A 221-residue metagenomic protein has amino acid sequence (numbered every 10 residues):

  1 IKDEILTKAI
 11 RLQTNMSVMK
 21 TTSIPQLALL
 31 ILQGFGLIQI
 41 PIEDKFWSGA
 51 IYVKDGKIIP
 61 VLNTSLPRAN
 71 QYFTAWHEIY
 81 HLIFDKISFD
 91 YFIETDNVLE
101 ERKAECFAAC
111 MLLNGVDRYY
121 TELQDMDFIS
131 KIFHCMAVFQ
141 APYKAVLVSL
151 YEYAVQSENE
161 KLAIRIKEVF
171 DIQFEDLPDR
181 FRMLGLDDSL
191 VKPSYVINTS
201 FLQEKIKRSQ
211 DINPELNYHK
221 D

Functional and structural regions predicted by a protein language model:
I1-D221: Active-site hotspot residues in diverse enzymes, especially metal/ion-binding acidic/histidine motifs
